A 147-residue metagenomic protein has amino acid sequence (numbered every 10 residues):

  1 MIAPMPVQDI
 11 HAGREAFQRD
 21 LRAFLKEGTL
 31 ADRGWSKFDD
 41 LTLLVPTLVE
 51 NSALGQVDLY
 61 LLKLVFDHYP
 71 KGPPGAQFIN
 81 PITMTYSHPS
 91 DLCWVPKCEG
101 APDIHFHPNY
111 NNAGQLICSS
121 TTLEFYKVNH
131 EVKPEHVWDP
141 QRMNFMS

Functional and structural regions predicted by a protein language model:
I2-L64: Strand-helix-loop interaction patch of compact alpha/beta domains
F38, Y69, Y110-N112: A generic structural signal for short, non-catalytic loop/turn and secondary-structure boundary residues
L44, V49-D91: Aromatic- and glycine-enriched beta-alpha-beta binding-site module
P74-S147: Domain-scale recognition of soluble eukaryotic interaction modules
